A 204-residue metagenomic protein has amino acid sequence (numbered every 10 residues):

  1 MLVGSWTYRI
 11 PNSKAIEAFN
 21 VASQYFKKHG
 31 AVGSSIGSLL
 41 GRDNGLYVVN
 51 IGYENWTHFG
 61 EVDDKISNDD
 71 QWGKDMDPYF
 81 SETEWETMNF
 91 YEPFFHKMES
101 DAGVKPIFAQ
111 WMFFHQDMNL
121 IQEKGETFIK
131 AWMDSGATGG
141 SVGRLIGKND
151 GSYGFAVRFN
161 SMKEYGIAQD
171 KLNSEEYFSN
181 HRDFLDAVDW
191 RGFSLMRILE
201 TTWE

Functional and structural regions predicted by a protein language model:
M1-S179, D183-E204: Short S/T/G/P-rich N-terminal loop/turn motif that feeds into the first structured element of a domain
